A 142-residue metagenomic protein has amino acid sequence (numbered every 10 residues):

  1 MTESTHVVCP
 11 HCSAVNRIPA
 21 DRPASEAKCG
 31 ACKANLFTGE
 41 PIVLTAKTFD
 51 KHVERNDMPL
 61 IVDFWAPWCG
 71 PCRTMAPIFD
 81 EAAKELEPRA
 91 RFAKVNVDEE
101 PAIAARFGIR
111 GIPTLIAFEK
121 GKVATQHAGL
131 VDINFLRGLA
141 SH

Functional and structural regions predicted by a protein language model:
C9-C12, C29-C32: Short cysteine-rich clusters marking metal-coordination/redox-active sites
N16, L36, A76: Cys/His-rich microdomains that often coordinate metals
I18-A27: Short linker/helix segments within small regulatory modules
I42-L60: A short beta-strand-turn-helix
D57, F64-W68, G111: Short pre-active-site segment immediately N-terminal to redox-active cysteine/selenocysteine motifs in thiol-based
F64, F79-A83, E87-A102, I109: Thiol-based oxidoreductase modules, predominantly thioredoxin-like and allied folds used for disulfide exchange
F64-I78: Conserved redox-active cysteine motifs that mediate thiol-disulfide chemistry, especially di-cysteine Cys-X(1-2)-Cys
G111, I116-H142: Non-catalytic, surface beta->alpha helical segment in thiol-disulfide oxidoreductase systems
